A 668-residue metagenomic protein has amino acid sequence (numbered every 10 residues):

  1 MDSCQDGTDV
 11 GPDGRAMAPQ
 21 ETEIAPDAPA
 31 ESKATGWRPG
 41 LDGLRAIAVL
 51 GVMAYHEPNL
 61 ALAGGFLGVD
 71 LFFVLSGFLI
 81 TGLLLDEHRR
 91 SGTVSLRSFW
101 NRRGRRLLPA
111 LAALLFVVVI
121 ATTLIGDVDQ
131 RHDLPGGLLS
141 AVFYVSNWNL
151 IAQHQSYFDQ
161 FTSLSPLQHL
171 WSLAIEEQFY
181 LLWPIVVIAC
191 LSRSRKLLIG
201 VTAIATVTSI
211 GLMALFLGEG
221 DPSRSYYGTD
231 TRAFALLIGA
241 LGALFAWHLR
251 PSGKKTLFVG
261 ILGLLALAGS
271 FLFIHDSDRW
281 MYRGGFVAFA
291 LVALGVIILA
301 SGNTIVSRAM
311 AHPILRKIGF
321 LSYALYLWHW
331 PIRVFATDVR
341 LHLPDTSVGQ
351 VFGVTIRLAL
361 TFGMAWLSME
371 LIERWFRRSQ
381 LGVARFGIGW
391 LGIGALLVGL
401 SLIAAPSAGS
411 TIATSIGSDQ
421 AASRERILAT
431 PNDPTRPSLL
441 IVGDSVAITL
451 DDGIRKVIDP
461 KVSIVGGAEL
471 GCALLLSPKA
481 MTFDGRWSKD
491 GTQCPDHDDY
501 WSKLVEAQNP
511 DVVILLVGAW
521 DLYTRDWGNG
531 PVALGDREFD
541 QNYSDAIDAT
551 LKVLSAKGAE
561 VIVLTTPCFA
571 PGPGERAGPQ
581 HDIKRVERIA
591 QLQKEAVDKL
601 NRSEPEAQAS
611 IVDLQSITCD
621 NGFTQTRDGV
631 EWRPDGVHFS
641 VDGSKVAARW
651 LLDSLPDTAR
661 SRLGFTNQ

Functional and structural regions predicted by a protein language model:
D2, A18-Q380: Membrane-interface helix/loop caps of multi-pass membrane proteins
D2-C4, V10, G14-P19, L371-I441 (+3 more regions): N-terminal secretory targeting modules
F73, F143, S438-G443, I464-A468 (+4 more regions): Structural recognition of the beta-strand scaffold that forms the well-ordered cores of secreted hydrolase catalytic
E176, D628-Q668: Histidine-centered active-site loop/cap adjacent to the catalytic His in serine esterases/O-acetyl transfer systems
D433-V442, V446-E538: Conserved SGNH/GDSL esterase-like catalytic core that processes O-acyl groups on lipids and polysaccharides
Q508-P510, A546-L564, L592-V612: A structural motif corresponding to the C-terminal end of an alpha-helix and its immediate exit/capping segment
L516-G528, T550-E587: Active-site segments of SGNH/GDSL-like serine hydrolases that catalyze O-acetyl group transfer/hydrolysis on lipids
N542, C568-L614, V637: Substrate-gating cap/lid alpha-helix
